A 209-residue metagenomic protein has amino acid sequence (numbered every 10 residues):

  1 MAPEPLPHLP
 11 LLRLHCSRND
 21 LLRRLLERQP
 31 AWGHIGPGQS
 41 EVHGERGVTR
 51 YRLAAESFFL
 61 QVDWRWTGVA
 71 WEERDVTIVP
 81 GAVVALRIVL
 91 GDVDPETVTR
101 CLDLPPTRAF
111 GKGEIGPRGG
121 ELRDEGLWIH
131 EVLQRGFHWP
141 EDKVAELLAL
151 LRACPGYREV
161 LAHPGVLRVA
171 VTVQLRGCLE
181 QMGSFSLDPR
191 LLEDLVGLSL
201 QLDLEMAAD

Functional and structural regions predicted by a protein language model:
M1-R190, G197, D203-D209: Acidic (Asp/Glu-rich) sequence patches and key acidic residues that form negatively charged surfaces used
